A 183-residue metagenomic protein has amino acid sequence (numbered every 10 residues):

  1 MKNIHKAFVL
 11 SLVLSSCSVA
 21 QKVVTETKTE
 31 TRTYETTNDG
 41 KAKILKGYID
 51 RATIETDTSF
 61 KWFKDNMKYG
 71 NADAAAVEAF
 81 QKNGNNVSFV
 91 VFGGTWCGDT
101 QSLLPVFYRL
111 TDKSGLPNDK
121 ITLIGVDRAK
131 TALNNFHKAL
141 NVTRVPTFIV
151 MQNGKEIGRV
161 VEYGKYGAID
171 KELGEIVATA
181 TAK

Functional and structural regions predicted by a protein language model:
M1-E26: Bacterial Sec-dependent N-terminal signal peptides
V24-G84: N-terminal leader/targeting and pre-domain segments
Q81-S88, V106-I124: Conserved helix-turn-beta segment immediately C-terminal to the redox Cys motif in thioredoxin-like folds
V91-G94, N118-A132: Thiol-based oxidoreductase modules, predominantly thioredoxin-like and allied folds used for disulfide exchange
T95-L103: Conserved redox-active cysteine motifs that mediate thiol-disulfide chemistry, especially di-cysteine Cys-X(1-2)-Cys
L140-M151: Structural micro-motif
V150-K183: Non-catalytic, surface beta->alpha helical segment in thiol-disulfide oxidoreductase systems
